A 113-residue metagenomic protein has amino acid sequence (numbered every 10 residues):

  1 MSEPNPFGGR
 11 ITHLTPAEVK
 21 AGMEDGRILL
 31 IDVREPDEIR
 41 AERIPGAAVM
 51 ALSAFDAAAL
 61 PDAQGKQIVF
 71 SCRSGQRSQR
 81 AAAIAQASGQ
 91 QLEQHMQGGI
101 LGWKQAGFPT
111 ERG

Functional and structural regions predicted by a protein language model:
M1-L29, P36-V69, Q76-G113: Rhodanese-like catalytic fold shared by cysteine-dependent sulfurtransferases and DSP/PTP-type phosphatases
